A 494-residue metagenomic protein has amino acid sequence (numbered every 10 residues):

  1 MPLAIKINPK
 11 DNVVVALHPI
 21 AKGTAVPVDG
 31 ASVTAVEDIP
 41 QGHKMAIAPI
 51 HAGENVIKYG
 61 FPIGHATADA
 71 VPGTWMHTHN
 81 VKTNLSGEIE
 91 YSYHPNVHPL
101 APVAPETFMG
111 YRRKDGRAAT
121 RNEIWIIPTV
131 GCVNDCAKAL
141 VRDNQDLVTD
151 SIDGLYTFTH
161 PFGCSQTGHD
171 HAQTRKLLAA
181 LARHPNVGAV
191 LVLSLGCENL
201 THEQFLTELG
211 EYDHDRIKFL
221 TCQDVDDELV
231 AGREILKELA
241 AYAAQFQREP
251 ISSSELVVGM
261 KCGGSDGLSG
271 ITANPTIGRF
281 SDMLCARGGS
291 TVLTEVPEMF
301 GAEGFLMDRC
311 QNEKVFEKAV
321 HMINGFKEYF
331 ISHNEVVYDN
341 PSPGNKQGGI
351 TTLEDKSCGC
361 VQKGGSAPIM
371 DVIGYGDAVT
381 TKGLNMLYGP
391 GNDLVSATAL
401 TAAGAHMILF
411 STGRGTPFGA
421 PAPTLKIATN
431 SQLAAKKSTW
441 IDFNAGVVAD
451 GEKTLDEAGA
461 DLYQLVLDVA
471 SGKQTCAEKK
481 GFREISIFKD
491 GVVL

Functional and structural regions predicted by a protein language model:
M1-M407, R414-L494: Metallocofactor- and cofactor-centric catalytic cores in central/energy metabolism, strongly enriched
